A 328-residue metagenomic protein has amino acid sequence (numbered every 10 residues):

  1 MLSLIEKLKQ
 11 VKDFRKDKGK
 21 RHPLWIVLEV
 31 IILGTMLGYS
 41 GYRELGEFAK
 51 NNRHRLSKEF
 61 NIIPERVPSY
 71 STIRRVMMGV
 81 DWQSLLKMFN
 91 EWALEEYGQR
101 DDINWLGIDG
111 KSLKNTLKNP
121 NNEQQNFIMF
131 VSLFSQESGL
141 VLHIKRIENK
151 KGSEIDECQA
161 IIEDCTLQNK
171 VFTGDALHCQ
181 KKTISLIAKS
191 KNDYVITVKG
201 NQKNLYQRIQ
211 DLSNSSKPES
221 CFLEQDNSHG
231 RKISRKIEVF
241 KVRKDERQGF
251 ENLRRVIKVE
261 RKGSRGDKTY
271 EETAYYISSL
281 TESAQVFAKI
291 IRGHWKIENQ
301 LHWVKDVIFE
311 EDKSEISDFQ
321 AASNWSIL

Functional and structural regions predicted by a protein language model:
L2-L4, D17-G174, C179-K182: Conserved, well-structured functional cores that handle cations and Mg-NTP chemistry
L24, G293-L328: Basic, amphipathic alpha-helical segments enriched in Lys/Arg and hydrophobic/aromatic residues
V30, D109, Y194, E298 (+1 more regions): A residue-level signal for conserved active-site and pocket-lining positions in enzyme catalytic cores
M88-E91, I103, C221-E224, L301-V307: Short coil/turn segments at secondary-structure boundaries
Q125-M129, K181-K199: A short alpha/beta connector and helix-capping loop motif
I196-G293: An anionic, glycine-rich sequence signature occurring as long contiguous blocks
